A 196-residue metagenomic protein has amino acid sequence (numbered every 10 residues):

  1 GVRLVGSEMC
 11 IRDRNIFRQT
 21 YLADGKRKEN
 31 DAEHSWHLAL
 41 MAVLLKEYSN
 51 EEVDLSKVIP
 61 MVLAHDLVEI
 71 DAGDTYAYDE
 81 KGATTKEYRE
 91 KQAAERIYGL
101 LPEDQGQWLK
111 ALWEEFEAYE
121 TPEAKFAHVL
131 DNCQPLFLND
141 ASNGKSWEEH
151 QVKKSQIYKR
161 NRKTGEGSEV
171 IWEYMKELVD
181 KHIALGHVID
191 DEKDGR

Functional and structural regions predicted by a protein language model:
G1-G6: Single conserved hydrophobic/aromatic residue that forms the stacking wall/gate of nucleotide- or nucleobase-binding
S7-R196: Alpha-helical, largely C-terminal catalytic domains that coordinate divalent metal ions via clustered Asp/Glu/His
